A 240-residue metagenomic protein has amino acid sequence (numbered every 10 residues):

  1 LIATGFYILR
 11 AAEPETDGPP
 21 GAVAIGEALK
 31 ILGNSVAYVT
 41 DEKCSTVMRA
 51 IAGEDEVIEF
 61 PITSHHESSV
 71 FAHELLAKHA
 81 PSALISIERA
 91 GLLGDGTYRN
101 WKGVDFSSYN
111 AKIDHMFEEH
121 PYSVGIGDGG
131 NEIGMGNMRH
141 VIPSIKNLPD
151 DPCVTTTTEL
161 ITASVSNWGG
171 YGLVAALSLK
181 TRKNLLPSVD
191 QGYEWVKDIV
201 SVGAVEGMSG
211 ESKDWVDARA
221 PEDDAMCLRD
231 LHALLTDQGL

Functional and structural regions predicted by a protein language model:
L1, A37-Y38, V124: A structural signal for isolated positions on well-ordered beta-strands in alpha/beta enzyme cores
T4-P20: Short, glycine-rich nucleotide/cofactor-binding loops
P14-P19, A83-L84, R89-K183: Conserved mixed alpha/beta catalytic, RNA-binding, or beta-rich assembly cores of soluble enzyme, regulatory
E15-G33: Histidine-anchored nucleotide/phosphate-binding helix
N34-E42: Short internal beta-strands
A52-L75: A glycine-rich helix N-cap at a beta->alpha junction
L76-S82: Glycine-rich phosphate-binding loop signature in dinucleotide/nucleotide-binding domains
I133-L240: C-terminal functional extensions of proteins
